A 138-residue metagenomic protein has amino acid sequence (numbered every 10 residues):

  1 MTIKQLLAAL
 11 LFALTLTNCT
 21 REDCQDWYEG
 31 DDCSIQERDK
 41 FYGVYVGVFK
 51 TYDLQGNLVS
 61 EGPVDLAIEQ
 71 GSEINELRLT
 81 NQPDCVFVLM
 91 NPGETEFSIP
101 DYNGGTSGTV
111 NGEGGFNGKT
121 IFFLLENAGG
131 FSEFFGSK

Functional and structural regions predicted by a protein language model:
M1-L7: Bacterial N-terminal signal peptides that target proteins for export
T15-N18: C-terminal motif of bacterial Sec signal peptides marking the signal peptidase cleavage site
T20-Q25: Bacterial signal peptide processing site
R38-S60: Tryptophan-anchored aromatic micro-motifs
T51, N91-K138: Beta-sheet ligand-binding and adhesion/scaffold domains
Q55-P92: N-terminal glycine/threonine-rich, aromatic-flanked beta-hairpin/loop signature
